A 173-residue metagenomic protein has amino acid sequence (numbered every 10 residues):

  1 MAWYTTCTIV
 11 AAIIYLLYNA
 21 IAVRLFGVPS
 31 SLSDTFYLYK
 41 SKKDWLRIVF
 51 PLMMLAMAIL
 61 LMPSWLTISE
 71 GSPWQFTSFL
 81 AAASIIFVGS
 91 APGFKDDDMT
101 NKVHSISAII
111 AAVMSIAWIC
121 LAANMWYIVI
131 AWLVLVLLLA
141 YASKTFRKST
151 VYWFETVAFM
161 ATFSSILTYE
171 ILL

Functional and structural regions predicted by a protein language model:
M1-L66: N-terminal topogenic module of multi-pass integral membrane proteins
M1-T5, M62-W74, A117-I128, I171-L173: Helix-coil boundary and interhelical linker segments in multi-pass alpha-helical membrane proteins
I9-A20, M54-M62, A83-I85, V129-S143 (+1 more regions): Hydrophobic core of alpha-helical transmembrane segments in multi-pass integral membrane proteins
N19-V28, A83-M99, V136-T150, T168-L172: C-terminal ends of transmembrane alpha-helices and the immediately adjacent extracellular/lumenal or cytosolic loop
F26-M54, W74, S78, K95-A112 (+1 more regions): Juxtamembrane helix-loop boundaries in multi-pass membrane proteins
V49-G93: A glycine-rich, hydrophobic loop/mini-helix early in the fold
Q75-A131: Membrane-proximal helix-loop-helix units in multi-pass membrane proteins
L121-L173: Terminal transmembrane helical module of multi-pass membrane proteins
